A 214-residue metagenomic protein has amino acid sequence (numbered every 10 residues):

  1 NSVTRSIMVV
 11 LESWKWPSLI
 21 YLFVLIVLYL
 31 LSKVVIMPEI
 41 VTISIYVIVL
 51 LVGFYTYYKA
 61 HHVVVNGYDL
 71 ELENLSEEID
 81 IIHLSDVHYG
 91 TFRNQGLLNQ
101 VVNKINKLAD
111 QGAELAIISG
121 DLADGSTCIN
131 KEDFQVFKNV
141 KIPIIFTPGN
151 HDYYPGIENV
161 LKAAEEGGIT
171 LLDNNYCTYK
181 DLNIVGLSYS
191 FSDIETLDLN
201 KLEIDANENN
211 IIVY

Functional and structural regions predicted by a protein language model:
N1-V63: Non-catalytic terminal accessory segments
I20-Y21, Y55, Y68, F146 (+1 more regions): Aromatic side chains
L28-T42, Y68-L70, V87-V101: Short, charge-rich amphipathic segments
L50-E73, T91-G96: Hydrophobic alpha-helical transmembrane segments in integral membrane proteins
L75-Y214: Soluble catalytic domains of enzymes that build or remodel membrane lipids, polysaccharides, and related
